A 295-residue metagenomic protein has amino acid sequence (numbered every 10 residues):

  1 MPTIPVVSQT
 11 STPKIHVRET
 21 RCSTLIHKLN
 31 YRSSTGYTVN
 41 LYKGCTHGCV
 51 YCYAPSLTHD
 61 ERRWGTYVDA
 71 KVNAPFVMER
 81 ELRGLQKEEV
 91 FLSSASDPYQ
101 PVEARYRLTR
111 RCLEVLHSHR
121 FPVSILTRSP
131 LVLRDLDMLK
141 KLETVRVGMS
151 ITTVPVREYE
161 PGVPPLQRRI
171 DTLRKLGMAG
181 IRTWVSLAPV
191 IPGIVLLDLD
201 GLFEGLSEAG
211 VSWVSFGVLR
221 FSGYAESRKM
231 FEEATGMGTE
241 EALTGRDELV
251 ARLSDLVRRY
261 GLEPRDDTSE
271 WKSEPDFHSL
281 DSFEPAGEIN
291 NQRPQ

Functional and structural regions predicted by a protein language model:
M1-Y42, A54-E89: N-terminal [4Fe-4S]-dependent radical SAM core
P2-R21, H27, L197-Q295: Auxiliary Fe-S-binding modules of radical SAM enzymes
K28, S93-S94, M149, D266-T268: Pocket-edge structural micro-motifs
Y31, D97, W271: Short, glycine-/Ser/Thr-/acidic-enriched flexible segments
C45, C49-C52: Short cysteine clusters
T46, H59, Y99-Q100: Short, acidic Gly/Pro/Ser/Thr-rich loop/turn segments
V72-L256: Conserved AdoMet/S-adenosylmethionine-binding subsite of the radical SAM
